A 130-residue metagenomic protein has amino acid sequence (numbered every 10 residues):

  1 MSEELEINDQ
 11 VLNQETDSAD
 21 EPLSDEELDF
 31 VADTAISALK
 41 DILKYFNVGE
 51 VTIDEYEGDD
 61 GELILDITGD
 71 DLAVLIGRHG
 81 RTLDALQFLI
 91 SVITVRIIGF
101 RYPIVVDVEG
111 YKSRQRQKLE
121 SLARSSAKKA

Functional and structural regions predicted by a protein language model:
M1-A130: RNA-contacting regions in translation and RNA-metabolism proteins, encompassing KH/S1 modules where present
